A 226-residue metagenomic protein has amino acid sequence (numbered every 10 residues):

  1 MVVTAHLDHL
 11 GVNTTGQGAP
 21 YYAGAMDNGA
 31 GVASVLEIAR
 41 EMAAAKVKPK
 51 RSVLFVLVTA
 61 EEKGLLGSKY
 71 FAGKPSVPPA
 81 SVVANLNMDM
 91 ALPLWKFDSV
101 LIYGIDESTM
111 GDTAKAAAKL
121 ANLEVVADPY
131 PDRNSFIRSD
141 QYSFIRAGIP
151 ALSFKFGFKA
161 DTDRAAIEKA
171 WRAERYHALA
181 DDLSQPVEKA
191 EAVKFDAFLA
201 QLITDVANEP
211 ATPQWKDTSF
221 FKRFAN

Functional and structural regions predicted by a protein language model:
M1-V56: Catalytic-core environment of secreted peptidases
H6-V12, D89-P93, R172-Y176: Short connector loops/turns at beta-strand edges and beta->alpha or beta->beta junctions
P20-Y21, W95-Y103, Y176-E188: Short beta-alpha connecting loops at secondary-structure transitions that line or flank enzyme active sites
A25-A33, V47, E62-L66, G104-S108 (+2 more regions): Soluble non-cytosolic domains of exported or imported proteins
V32, L36-A39, K50, L65-A72 (+5 more regions): Extracytoplasmic/secreted envelope proteins and their assembly/folding machinery, especially bacterial periplasmic
A33, R40, A44, K155-A225: His/Asp/Glu-rich mid-to-C-terminal helical/loop segments that flank catalytic regions of hydrolases
E37-V47, G73-V77, K115, K119-L123 (+3 more regions): Sec-exported extracytoplasmic/periplasmic mature domains
V58-I167: Metal-dependent peptidase/peptidase-like ectodomains
